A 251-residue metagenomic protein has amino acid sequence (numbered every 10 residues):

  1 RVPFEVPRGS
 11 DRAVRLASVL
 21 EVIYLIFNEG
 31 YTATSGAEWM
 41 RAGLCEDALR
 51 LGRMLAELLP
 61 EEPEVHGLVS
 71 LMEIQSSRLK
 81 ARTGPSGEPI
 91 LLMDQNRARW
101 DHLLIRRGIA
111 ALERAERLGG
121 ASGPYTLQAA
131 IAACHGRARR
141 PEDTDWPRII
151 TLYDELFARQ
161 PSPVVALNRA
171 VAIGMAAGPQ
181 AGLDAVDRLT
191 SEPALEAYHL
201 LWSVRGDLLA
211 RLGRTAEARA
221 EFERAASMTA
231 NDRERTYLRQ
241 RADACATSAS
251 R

Functional and structural regions predicted by a protein language model:
R1-D154: Amphipathic helix-loop-helix modules that constitute alpha-helical solenoid scaffolds
G52, L59, G119, Y153 (+4 more regions): Alpha-helical junction/boundary sensor with strong preference for TPR arrays
L68, M72-Q75, Q128, A132 (+4 more regions): "A position-specific structural signal for the A-helix of alpha-solenoid helical repeats
M72, L79, G136-A138, A172-A176 (+3 more regions): TPR/TPR-like alpha-solenoid repeats
Q160-A166, E196-L201: Generic helix N-cap/helix-start motif at coil->alpha-helix transitions
